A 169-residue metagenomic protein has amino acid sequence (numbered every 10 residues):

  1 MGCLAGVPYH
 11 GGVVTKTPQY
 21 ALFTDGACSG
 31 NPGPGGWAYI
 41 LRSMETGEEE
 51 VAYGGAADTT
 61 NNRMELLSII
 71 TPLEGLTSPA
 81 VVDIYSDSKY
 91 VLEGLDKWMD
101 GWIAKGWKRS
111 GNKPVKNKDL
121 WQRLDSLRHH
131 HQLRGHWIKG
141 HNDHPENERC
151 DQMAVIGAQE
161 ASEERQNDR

Functional and structural regions predicted by a protein language model:
G6: …; additionally, a secondary subgroup of soluble metalloenzymes is captured
Y9-R63, L67, T71-A80, D151-Q152 (+1 more regions): RNase H-like nuclease fold core
A27-P34, I70-M153, A158: RNase H catalytic domain
